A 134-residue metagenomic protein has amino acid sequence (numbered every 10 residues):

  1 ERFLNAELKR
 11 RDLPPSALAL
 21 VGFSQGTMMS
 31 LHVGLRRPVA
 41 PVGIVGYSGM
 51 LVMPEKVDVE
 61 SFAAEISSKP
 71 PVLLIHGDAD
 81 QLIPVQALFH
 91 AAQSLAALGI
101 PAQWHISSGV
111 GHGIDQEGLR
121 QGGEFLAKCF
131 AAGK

Functional and structural regions predicted by a protein language model:
R2-A19: Gly/Ser-rich "nucleophile elbow"/oxyanion-hole loop immediately N-terminal to the catalytic nucleophile in hydrolases
P15-S16, I66-V72, L98-P101: Short, proline-enriched alpha-helix->beta-strand connector loops that line the catalytic pocket of alpha/beta-hydrolase
S16-S67: Primarily recognizes the serine-hydrolase "nucleophile elbow" in alpha/beta-hydrolase and SGNH/GDSL folds
D58-V59, P84-S94: Short alpha-helix in the alpha/beta-hydrolase fold that links the catalytic acid
L73-H76, D80: Short beta-strand/loop motif that positions the catalytic acidic residue of the alpha/beta-hydrolase fold
I83-P84, I114: Secondary-structure boundary/capping motif
F89-K134: C-terminal catalytic histidine-bearing segment of alpha/beta-hydrolase fold enzymes
